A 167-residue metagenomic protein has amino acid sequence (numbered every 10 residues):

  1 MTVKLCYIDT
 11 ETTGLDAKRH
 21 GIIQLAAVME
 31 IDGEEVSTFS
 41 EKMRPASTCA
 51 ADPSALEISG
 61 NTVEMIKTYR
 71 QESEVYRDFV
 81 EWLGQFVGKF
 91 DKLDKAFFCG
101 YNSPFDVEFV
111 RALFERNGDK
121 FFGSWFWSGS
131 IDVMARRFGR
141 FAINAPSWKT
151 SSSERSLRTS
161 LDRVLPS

Functional and structural regions predicted by a protein language model:
M1-R111, R158-L165: Conserved non-catalytic scaffold segment of RNase H-like nuclease domains
E72, V107, V133, T150-E154: Structural motif detector for alpha-helix initiation sites
D94-F97, W125-G129: Residue-level recognition of the N-termini of beta-strands and the immediately preceding loop/turn
D106-S128: Substrate-recognition/cap helix-loop segment adjacent to the acidic, metal-dependent catalytic center of Asp-based
S130-W148: Short alpha-helix plus adjacent loop in nuclease-associated cores
N144-L161: A structural motif
